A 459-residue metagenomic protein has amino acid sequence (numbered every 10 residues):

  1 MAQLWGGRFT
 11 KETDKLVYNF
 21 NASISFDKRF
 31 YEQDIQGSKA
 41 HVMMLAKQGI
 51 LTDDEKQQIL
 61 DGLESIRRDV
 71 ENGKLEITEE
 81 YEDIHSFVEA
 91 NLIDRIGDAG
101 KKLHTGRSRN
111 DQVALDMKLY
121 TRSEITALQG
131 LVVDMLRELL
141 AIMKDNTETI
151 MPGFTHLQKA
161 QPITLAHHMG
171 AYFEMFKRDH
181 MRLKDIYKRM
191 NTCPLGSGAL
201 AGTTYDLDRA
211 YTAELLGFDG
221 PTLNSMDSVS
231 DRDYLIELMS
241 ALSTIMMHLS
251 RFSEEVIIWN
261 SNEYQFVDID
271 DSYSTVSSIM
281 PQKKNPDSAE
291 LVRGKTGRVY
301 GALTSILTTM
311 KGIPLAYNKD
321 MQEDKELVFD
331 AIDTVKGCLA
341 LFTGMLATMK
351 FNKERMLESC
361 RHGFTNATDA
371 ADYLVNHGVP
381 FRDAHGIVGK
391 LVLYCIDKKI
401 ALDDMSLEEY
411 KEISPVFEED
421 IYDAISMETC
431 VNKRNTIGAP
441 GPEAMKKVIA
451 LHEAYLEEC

Functional and structural regions predicted by a protein language model:
M1-G202, L207-E214, G220, S272-V276 (+5 more regions): A helix-coil-helix interface module used to build multimeric assemblies and to scaffold catalytic/cofactor sites
A2-G37, D98-A99, M280-C459: Glycine-rich cofactor/substrate-binding loops
S38, I66, L128, V132-M135 (+14 more regions): Amphipathic alpha-helices that form helix-helix packing interfaces
M43-L51, Y120, T164-H167, I236-T244 (+1 more regions): Short, well-ordered beta-strand elements within core beta-sheets of diverse protein domains
L51, L75, Y264-Q265, P380 (+1 more regions): Conserved hydrophobic residue
L131, L157, Q161-A171, M175 (+11 more regions): Short, contiguous, pocket-lining structural segments that sit at or immediately flank catalytic/ligand-binding sites
D145, R182-D185, R189, F218-T222 (+6 more regions): Conserved helix-loop functional segments at active or binding sites
L216-T308: Acidic, glycine-rich loop-and-beta core segments that form the ion-binding/anion-interacting portion of active sites
